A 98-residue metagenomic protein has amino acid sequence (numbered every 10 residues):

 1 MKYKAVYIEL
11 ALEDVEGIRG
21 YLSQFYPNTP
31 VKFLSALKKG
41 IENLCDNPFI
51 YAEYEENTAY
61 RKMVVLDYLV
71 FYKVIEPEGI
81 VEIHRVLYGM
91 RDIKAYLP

Functional and structural regions predicted by a protein language model:
M1-L34: Arg/Lys-rich, positively charged N-terminal/basic patches that mediate binding to nucleic acids
E9, G40-N43: Outer-membrane beta-barrel domain signature
L34-L37, L44, L87: Generic leucine side-chain signal with a strong bias for well-ordered alpha-helical environments
K39, D46-I80: Basic/aromatic recognition patch in beta-strand/loop cores that engages polyanionic ligands
K73-P98: Enriched for short, Lys/Arg-rich terminal
